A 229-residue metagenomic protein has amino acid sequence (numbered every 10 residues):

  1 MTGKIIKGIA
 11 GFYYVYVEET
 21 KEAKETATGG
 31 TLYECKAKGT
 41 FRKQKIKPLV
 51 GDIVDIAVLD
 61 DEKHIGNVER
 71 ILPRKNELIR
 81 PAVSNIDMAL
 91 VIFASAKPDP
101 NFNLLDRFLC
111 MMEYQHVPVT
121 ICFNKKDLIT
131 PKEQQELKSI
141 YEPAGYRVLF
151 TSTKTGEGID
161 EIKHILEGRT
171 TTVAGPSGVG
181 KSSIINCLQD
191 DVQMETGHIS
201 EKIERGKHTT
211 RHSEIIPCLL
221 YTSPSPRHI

Functional and structural regions predicted by a protein language model:
M1-F102: N-terminal accessory targeting/assembly segments
K7-I9, E62, N85, Q115 (+2 more regions): Short flexible coil/turn linkers enriched for glycine and charged/polar residues that connect secondary-structure
F12, R74, A96, F108-M111 (+6 more regions): Conserved, well-folded catalytic cores of nucleic-acid-processing and energy-transducing macromolecular machines
N85-M88, Q115-P118, Y146, G168 (+1 more regions): Short glycine-/polar-rich loops that comprise or flank the Walker A/P-loop and associated switch/sensor motifs
A96-A144: Conserved C-terminal guanine-recognition region of P-loop GTPase G domains, centered on the G4
I129-S177: Canonical P-loop GTPase G-domain recognition
H164-L220: Conserved G1/Walker A P-loop phosphate-binding module
Y221-I229: Single conserved hydrophobic/aromatic residue that forms the stacking wall/gate of nucleotide- or nucleobase-binding
